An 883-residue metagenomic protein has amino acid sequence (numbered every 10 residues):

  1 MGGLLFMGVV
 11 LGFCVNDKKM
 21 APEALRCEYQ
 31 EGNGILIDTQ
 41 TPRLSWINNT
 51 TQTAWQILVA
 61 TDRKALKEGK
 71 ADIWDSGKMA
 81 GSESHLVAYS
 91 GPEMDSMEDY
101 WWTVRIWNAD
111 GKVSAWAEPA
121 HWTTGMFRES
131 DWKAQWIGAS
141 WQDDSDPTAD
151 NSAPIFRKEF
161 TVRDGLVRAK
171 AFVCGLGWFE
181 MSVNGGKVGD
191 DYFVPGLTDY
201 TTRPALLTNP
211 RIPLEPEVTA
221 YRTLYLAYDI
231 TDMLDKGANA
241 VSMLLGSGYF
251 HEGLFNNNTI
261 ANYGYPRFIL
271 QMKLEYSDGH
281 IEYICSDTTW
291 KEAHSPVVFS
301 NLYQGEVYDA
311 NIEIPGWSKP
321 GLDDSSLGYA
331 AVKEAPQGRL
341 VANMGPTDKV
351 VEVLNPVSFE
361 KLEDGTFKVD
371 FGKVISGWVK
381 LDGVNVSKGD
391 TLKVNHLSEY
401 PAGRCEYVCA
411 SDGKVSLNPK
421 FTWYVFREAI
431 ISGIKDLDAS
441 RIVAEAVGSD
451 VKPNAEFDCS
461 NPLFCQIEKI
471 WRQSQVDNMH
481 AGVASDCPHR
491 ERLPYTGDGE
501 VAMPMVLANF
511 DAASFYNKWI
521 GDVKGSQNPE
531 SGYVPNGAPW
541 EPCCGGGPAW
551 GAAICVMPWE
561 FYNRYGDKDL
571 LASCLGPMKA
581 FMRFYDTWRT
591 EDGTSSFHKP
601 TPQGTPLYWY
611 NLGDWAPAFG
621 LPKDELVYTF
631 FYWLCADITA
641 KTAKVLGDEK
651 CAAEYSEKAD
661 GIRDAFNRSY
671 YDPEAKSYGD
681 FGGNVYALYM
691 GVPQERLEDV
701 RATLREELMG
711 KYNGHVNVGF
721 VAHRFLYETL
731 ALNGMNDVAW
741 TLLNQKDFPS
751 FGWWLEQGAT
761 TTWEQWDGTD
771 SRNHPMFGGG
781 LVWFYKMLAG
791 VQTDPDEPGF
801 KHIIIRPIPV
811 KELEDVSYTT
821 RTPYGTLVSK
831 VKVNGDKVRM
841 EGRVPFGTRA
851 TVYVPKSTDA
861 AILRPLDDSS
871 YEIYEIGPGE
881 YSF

Functional and structural regions predicted by a protein language model:
M1-A21: Bacterial Sec-dependent N-terminal signal peptides
C14-H489, G497-D498, S514-N517, V534-P539 (+2 more regions): Extracellular/oxidizing-compartment recognition motifs
A169-V173, V183-N184, W378-K388, K393-H396 (+6 more regions): Alpha-helical support elements that line or immediately flank enzyme active sites and cofactor-binding pockets
W178, D287-H294, D438-I470, S474-V501 (+6 more regions): Active-site acid/base region of carbohydrate-active enzymes
K187-G196, V523, N528, G576-F581 (+6 more regions): Active/binding-pocket-proximal capping segment
V241, Y308-D309, R490-E491, N509 (+5 more regions): C-terminal capping/lid segments that line or modulate ligand- or cofactor-binding pockets
I260, G264-Q271, Y283-W317, G321 (+4 more regions): Non-catalytic C-terminal accessory modules of carbohydrate-active enzymes
